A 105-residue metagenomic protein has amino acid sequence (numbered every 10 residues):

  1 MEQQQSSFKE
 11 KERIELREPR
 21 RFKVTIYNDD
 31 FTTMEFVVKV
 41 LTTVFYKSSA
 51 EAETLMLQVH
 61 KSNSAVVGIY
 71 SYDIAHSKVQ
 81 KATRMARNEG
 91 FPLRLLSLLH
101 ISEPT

Functional and structural regions predicted by a protein language model:
M1-E18, L93-L95: Regulatory modules associated with amino-acid/nitrogen control
R20-I26: Short glycine-/aliphatic-rich beta-strand segments at the starts of folded cytosolic domains
K23, S64-V66, L93-R94: Structural motif
Y27-T33: Short, surface-exposed ligand-recognition loops at beta-strand->loop->(often short) alpha-helix junctions that present
V38-S77: Amphipathic, hydrophobic secondary-structure cores in small proteins
I74-S97: C-terminal structural segments of small proteins and small subunits
L99-T105: Residue-level detector of conserved catalytic or cofactor/ligand-binding positions in enzyme active sites
